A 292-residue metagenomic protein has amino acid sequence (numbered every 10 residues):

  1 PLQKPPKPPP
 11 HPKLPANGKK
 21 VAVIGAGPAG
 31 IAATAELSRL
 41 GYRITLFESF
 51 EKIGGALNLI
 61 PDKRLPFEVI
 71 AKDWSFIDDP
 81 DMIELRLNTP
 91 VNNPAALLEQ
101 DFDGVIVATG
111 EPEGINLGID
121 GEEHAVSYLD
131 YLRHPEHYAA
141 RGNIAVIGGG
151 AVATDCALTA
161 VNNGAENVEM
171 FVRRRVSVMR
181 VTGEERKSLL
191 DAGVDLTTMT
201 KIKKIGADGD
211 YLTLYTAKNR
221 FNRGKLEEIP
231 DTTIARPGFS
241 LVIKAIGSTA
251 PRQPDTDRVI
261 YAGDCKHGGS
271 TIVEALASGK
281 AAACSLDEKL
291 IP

Functional and structural regions predicted by a protein language model:
P1-K13: Ferredoxin-type iron-sulfur electron-transfer modules in oxidoreductases and energy-metabolism complexes
H11-A16, E136-H137: Short boundary motifs at domain starts and secondary-structure transition points
K13, A26, L98: Cofactor-pocket helix-loop regions in the catalytic cores of large enzyme subunits
K20-F47, I53, R86-A95, E113-I115 (+3 more regions): Rossmann-like dinucleotide/flavin-binding elements
E51-K52, I70: A glycine-rich phosphate/pyrophosphate-binding beta-strand-loop-alpha-helix module
K52-N58: Gly-rich Lys/Arg/Thr-decorated short loops/hinges at beta-loop-alpha junctions or inter-strand turns that position
N58-F67, L190: Glycine-rich phosphate-binding loop and adjoining beta1-alpha1-beta2 segment of Rossmann-like nucleotide-binding folds
E68-I115, E122, V126-A140, N162-P251: A Rossmann-like FAD-binding core segment of flavoenzymes
